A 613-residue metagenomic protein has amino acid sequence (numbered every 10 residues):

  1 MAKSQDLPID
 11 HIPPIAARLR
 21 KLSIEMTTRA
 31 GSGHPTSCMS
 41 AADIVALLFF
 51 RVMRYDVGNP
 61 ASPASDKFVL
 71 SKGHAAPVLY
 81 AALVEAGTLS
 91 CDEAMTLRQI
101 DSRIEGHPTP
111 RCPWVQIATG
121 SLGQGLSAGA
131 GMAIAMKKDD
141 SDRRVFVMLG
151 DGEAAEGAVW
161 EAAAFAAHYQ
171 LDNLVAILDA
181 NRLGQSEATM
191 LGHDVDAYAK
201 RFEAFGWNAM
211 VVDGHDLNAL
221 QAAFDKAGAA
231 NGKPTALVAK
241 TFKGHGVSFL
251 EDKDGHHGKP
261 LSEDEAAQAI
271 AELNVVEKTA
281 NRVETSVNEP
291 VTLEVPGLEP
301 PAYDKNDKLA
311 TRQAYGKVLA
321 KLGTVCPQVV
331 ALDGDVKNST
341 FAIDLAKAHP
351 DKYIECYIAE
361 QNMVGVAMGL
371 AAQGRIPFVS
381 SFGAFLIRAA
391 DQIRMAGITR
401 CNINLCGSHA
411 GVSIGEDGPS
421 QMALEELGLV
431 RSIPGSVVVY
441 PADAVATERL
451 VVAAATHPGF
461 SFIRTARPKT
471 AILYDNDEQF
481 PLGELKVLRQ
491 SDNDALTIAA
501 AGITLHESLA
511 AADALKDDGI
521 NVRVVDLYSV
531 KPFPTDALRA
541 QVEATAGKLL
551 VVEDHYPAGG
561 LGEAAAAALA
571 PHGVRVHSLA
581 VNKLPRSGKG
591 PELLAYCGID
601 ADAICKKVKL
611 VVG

Functional and structural regions predicted by a protein language model:
M1-F146, A267-Q268, E277-R464, K469-T470: Thiamine diphosphate
P13, Q99-R111, V115-A118, A128 (+8 more regions): Thiamine diphosphate
D151: Residue(s) in the substrate-gating loop at a strand-loop-helix junction that position the organic substrate next
A154: Short active-site segment of divalent metal-dependent hydrolases/proteases that encodes the spacing between
